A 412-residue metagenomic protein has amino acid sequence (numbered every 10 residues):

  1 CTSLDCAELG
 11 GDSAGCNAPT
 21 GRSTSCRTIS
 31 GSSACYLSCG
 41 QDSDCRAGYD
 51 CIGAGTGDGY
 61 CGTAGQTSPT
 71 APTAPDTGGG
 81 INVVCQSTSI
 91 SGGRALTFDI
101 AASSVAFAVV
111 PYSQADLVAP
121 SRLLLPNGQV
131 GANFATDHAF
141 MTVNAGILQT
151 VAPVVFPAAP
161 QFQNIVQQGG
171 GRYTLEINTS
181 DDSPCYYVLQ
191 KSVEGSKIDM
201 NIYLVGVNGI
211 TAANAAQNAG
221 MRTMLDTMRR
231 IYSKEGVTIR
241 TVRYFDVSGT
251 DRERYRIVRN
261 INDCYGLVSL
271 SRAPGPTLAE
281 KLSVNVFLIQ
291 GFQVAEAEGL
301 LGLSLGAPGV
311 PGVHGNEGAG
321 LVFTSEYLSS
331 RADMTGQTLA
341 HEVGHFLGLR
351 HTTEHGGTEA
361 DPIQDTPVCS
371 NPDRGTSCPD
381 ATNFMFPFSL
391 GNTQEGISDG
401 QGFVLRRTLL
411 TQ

Functional and structural regions predicted by a protein language model:
C1-T77: Secreted, cysteine-rich disulfide-bonded mini-domains of extracellular proteins
C6, G40-Q41, V207-G209, G291-V294 (+3 more regions): Acidic glycine-/aspartate-rich tracts in secreted/extracellular proteins
T63-F98: Non-catalytic extracellular/lumenal accessory regions of secreted precursors
G78, Q86, S113-A115, L124-S283 (+1 more regions): Propeptide-to-catalytic entry region of secreted or membrane-anchored zinc metalloproteases
I100-A108: Extended extracellular/luminal ectodomain segments enriched in beta-structured repeat modules
Q217-T227, T335-L339, Q401, L405: Stable alpha-helical elements in mature extracytoplasmic
R252, E326-F403: The catalytic-center signature of Zn2+-dependent metalloproteases
V268-E354: Active-site-proximal segment of zinc-dependent metalloprotease catalytic domains
